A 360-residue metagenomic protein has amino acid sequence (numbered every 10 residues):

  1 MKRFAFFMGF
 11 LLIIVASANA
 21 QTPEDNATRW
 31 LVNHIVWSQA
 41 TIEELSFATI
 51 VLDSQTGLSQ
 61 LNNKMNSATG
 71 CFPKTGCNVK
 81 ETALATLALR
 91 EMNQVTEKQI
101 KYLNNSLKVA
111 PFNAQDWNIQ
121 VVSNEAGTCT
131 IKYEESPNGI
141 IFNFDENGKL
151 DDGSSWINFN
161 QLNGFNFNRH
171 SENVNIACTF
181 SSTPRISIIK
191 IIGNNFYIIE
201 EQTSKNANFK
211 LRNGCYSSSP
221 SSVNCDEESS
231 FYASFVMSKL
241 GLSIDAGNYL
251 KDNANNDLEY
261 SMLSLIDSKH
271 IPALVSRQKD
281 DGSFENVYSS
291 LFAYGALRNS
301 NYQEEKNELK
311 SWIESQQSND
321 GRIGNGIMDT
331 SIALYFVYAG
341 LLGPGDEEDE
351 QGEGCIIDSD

Functional and structural regions predicted by a protein language model:
K2-D360: Preference for long, amphipathic alpha-helical scaffolds in soluble/luminal domains and all-alpha bundles
